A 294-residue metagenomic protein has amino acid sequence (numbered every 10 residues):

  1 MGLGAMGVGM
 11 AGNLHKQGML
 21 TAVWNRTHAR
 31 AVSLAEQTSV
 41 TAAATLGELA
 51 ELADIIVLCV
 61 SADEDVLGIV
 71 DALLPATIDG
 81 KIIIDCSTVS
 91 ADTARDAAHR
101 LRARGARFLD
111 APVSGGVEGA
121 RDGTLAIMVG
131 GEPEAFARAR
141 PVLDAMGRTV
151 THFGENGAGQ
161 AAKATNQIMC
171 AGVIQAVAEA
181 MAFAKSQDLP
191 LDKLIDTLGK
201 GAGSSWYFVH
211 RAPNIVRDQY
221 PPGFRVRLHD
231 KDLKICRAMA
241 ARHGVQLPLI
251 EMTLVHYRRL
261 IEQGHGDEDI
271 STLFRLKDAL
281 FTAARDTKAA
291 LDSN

Functional and structural regions predicted by a protein language model:
M1-L58, K81, S87, V117: NAD(P)+-binding Rossmann beta1-loop-alpha1 motif at the extreme N-terminus of oxidoreductases
R26-T27, A62, E132: Residues in the short beta-alpha loop(s) of Rossmann-like NAD(P)-binding domains
L46-R107: Rossmann-fold NAD(P) dinucleotide-binding segment
T88-A171: Rossmann-fold dinucleotide-binding core
T124-G130, T151, E155-Q187, L198-H210 (+1 more regions): Active-site-proximal catalytic alpha-helix in oxidoreductases
N156, S204-D269: Interdomain hinge/lid region at the active-site interface of Rossmann-like NAD(P)-dependent oxidoreductases
R258, E262-N294: NAD(P)-dependent dehydrogenase/reductase Rossmann-like domain
